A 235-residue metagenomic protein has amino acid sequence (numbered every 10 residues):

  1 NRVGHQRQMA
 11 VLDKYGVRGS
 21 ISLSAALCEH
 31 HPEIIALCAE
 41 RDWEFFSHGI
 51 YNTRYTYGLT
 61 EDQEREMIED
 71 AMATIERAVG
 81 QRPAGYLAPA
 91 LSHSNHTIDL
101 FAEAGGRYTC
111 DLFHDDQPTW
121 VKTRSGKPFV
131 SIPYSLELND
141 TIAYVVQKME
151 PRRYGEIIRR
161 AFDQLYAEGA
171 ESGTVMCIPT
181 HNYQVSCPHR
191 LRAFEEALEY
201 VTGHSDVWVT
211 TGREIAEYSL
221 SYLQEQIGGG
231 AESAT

Functional and structural regions predicted by a protein language model:
N1-V130, G155-I178, Q184-T235: Catalytic alpha-helical scaffold of carbohydrate-active enzymes acting on polysaccharides/glycoconjugates
S131-R153: Positively charged, amphipathic and often flexible ligand-engagement surfaces
